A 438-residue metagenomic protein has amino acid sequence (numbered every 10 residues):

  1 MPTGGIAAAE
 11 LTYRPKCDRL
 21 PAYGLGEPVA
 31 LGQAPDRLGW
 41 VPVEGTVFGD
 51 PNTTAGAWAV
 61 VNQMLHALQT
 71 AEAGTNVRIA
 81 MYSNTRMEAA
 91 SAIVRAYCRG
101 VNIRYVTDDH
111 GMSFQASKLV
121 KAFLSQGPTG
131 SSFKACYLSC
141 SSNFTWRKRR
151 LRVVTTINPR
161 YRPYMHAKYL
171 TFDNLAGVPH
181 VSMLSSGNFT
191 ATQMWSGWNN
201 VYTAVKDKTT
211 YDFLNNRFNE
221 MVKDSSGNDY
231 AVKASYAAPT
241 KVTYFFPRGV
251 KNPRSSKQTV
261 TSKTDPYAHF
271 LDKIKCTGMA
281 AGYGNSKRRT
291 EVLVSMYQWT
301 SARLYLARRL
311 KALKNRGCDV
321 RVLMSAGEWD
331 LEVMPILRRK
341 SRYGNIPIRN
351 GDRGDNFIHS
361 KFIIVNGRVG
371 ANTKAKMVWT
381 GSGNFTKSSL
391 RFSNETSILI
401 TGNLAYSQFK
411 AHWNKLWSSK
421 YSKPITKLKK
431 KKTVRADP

Functional and structural regions predicted by a protein language model:
M1-P2: Hydrophobic alpha-helical targeting segments used for export or membrane insertion
G5, E10-E72, S83, M87-N285 (+3 more regions): HKD-type phospholipase D/PLD-like phosphodiesterase module
T75-R78, V181, E291-L293, M377: Structural motif
N76-R78, N102, D319: Residues at or immediately flanking beta-strands
A191, N200, T396-S397, Y406 (+4 more regions): Charge-patterned, long linear interaction tracts outside catalytic cores
F270, Y283, R289-R303, D319-W329 (+2 more regions): Terminal interaction modules at protein C-ends
A307-K311: A structural signal for leucine-rich repeat
L313-C318: Secondary-structure transition/capping motifs at alpha-helix termini and the adjoining loop/turn into the next element
